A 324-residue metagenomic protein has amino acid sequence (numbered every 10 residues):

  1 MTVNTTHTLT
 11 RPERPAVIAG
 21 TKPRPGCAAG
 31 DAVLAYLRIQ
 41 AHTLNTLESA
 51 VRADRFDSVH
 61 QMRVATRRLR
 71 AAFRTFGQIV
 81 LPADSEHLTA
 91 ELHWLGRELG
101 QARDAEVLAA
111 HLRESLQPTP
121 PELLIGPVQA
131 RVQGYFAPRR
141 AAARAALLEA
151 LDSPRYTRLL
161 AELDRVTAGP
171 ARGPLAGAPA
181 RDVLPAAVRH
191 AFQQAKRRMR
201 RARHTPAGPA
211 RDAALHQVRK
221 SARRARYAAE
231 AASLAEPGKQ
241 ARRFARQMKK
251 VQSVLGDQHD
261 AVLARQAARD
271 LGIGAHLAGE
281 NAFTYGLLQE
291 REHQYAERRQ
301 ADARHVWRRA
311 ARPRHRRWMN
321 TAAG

Functional and structural regions predicted by a protein language model:
M1-G324: Cationic, histidine-enriched alpha-helical/coil surfaces that engage anionic ligands
